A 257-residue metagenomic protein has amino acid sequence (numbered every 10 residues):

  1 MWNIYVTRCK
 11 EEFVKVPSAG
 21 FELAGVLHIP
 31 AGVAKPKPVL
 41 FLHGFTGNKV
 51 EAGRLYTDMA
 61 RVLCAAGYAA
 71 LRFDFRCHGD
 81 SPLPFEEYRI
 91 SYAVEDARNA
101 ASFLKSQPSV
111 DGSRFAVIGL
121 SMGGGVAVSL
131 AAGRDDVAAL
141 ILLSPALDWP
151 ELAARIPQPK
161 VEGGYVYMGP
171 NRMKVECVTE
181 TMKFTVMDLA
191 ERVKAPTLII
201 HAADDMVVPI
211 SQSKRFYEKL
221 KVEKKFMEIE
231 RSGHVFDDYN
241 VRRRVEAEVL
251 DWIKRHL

Functional and structural regions predicted by a protein language model:
M1-K37: N-terminal cap/lid segment of alpha/beta-hydrolase-fold proteins
T46-A60, F75, S211: The serine-hydrolase catalytic nucleophile loop
A60-P82: Conserved alpha/beta-hydrolase
E87-P108: Alpha/beta-hydrolase active-site loop
L130-E176: Hydrolase active-site cap/lid region
V193, I199-H201, D205: Short beta-strand/loop motif that positions the catalytic acidic residue of the alpha/beta-hydrolase fold
A195, P209-E218: Short alpha-helix in the alpha/beta-hydrolase fold that links the catalytic acid
S232-V245: Catalytic histidine-centered segment of alpha/beta-hydrolase-like enzymes
